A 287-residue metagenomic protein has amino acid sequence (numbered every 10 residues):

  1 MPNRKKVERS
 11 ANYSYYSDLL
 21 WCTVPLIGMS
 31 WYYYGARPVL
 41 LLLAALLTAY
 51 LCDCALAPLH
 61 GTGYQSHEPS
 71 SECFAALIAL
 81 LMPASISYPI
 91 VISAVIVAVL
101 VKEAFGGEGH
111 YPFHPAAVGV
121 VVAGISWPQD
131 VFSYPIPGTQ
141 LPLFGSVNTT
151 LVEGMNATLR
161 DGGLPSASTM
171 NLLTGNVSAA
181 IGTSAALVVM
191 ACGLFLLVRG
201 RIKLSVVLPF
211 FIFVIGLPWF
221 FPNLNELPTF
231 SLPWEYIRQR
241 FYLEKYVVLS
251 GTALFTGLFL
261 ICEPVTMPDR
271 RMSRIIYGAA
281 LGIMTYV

Functional and structural regions predicted by a protein language model:
M1-A57: N-terminal signal-anchor module of multipass membrane proteins
N3-K6, L51-G63, A98-H110, A191-G200 (+1 more regions): C-terminal ends of transmembrane helices
Y16, L20, V39-L43, P69-C73 (+6 more regions): Hydrophobic alpha-helical transmembrane segments
C22-M29, A49, D53, S71-L80 (+5 more regions): Hydrophobic, membrane-inserted alpha-helices
G35-T48, S85-S93, N176-A186, Q239-A253: Structural signature of hydrophobic alpha-helical transmembrane segments
H67-G145: Membrane-interface helix-loop-helix junctions at boundaries between adjacent transmembrane segments
H110-M190: Long hydrophobic alpha-helical segments that form multi-pass transmembrane helix bundles in integral membrane proteins
V198-L260, T266-L281, V287: Alpha-helical transmembrane segments
